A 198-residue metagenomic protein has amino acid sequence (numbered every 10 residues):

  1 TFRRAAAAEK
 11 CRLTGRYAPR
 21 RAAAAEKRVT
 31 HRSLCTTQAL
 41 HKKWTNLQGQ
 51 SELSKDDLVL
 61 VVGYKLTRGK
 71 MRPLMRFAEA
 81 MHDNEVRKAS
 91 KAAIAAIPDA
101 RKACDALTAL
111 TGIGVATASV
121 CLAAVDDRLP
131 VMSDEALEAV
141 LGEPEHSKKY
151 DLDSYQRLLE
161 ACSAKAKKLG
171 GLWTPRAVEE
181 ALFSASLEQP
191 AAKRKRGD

Functional and structural regions predicted by a protein language model:
T1-Q48, L53-L58, L129-D198: C-terminal accessory module of base-excision DNA glycosylases/AP lyases that mediates lesion recognition and DNA
Q48-K88, K193-R196: Extended low-complexity intrinsically disordered regions
S51, I97, A103, L122 (+1 more regions): Homeobox/homeodomain signature
V61-K65, C121, V178-L182: Short alpha-helical scaffolding segments that buttress acidic/His motifs in well-ordered protein cores
K65-K70, V125-L129, S186-L187: Short alpha-helix boundary/capping elements
K70-I113: Helix-hairpin-helix/helix-loop-helix acidic hairpins
F77, I97, V125, D134-E135 (+1 more regions): Surface-exposed loop/turn and secondary-structure junction residues enriched for glycine/proline
K102-G142: Catalytic DNA-binding helix-loop module of base-excision-repair DNA glycosylases/AP lyases
